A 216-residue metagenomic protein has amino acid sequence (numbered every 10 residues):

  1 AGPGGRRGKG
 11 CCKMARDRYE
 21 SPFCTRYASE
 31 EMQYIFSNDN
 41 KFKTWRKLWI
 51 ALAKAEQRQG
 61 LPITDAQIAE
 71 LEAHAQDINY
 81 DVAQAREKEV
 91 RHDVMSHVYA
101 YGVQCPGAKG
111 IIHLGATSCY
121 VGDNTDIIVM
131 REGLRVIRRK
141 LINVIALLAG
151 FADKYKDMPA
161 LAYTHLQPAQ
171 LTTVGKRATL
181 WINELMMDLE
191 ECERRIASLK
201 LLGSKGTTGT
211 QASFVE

Functional and structural regions predicted by a protein language model:
A1-K13: Short, Lys/Arg-enriched N-terminal segments with co-localized hydrophobic residues within the first ~10-30 amino acids
A15-Q211, V215: A helix-coil-helix interface module used to build multimeric assemblies and to scaffold catalytic/cofactor sites
